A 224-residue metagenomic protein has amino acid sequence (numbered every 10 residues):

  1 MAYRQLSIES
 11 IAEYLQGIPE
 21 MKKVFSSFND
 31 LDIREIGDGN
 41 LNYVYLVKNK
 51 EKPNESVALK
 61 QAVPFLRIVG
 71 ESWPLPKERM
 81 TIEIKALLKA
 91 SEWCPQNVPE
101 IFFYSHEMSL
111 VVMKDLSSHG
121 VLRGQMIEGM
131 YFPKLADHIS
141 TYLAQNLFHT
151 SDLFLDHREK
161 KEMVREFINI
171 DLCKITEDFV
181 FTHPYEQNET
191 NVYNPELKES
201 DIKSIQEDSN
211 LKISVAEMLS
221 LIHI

Functional and structural regions predicted by a protein language model:
M1-V112: Conserved NTP-binding catalytic cores of kinases and kinase-like/nucleotidyltransferase enzymes across multiple kinase
N40-K48, V111-G120, N169-V180: Short, charged low-complexity intrinsically disordered segments located at boundaries of structured domains
A62-I68, M113-G129, F148: A glycine-centered beta->alpha junction motif in the catalytic cores of kinase/phosphotransferase enzymes
V63-F65, Y104-S109, S117-H119, D152-L153 (+1 more regions): Short, solvent-exposed loop/turn segments at secondary-structure junctions
S72, E78, V121-H138, D152-I222: ATP-dependent phospho-/nucleotidyl transfer catalytic cores
E83-L87, A136-L147: Short, hydrophobic/amphipathic alpha-helical packing segments that form internal helix faces or helix-helix interfaces
S91, L147-S151: Protein kinase-like catalytic domain
